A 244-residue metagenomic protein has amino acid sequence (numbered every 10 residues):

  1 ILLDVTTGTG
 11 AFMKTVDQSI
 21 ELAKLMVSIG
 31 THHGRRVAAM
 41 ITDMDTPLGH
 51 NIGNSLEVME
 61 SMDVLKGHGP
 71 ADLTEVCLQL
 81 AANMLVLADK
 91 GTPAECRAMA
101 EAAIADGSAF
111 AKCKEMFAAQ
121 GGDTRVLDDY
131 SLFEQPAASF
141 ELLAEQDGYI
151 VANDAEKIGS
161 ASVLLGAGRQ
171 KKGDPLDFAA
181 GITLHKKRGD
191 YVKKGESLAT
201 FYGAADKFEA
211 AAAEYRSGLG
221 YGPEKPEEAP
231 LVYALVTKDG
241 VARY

Functional and structural regions predicted by a protein language model:
I1-Y244: Well-ordered secondary-structure scaffolds
